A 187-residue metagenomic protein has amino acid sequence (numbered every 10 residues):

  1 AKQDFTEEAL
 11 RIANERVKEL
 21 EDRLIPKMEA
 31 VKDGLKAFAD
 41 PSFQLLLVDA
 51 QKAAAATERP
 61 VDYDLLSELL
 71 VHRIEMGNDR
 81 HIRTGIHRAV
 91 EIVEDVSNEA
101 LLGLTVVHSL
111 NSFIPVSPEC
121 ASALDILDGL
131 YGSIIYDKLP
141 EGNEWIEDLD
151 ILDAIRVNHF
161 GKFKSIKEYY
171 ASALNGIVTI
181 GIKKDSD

Functional and structural regions predicted by a protein language model:
K2-E91: Eukaryotic partner-binding/assembly regions in large regulatory complexes
A54-A55, V106, F160, S165: Acidic, Ser/Thr/Pro-enriched low-complexity segments and adjacent helix/loop capping patches that create flexible
D79, R83, F113-P118, A154: Cytosol-/stroma-facing membrane-proximal "stalk/adaptor" domains immediately downstream of transmembrane anchors
E91-I135: Short amphipathic alpha-helical interface segments
P118-E119, P140, F160-Y169: Extended amphipathic alpha-helical segments with heptad-repeat/coiled-coil character used for oligomerization, fusion
I135-Y136, V157: Terminal non-domain segments
N143-G161: A short, conserved structural fragment
I166-D187: Short, amphipathic alpha-helical interaction segments positioned at domain boundaries
